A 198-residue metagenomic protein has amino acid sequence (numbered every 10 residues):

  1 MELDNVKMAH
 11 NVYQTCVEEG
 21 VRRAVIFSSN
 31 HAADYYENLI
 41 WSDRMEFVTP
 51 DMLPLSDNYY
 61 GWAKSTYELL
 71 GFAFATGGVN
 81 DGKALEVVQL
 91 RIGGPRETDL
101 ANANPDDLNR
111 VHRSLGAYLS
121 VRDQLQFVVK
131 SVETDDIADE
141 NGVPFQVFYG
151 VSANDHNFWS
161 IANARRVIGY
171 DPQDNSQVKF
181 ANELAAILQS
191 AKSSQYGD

Functional and structural regions predicted by a protein language model:
L3, E37-K83: Catalytic helix-loop patch of NAD(P)-dependent Rossmann-fold dehydrogenases
L3-N11, E19, W62-A63, L119: Glycine-rich NAD(P)-binding loop of the Rossmann-fold in SDR/ketoreductase-type enzymes
M8, V12-C16, L70-G71, F127 (+1 more regions): Hydrophobic positions on the long internal alpha-helix of Rossmann-like NAD(P)-dependent oxidoreductase domains
H10-D57: Conserved Rossmann-fold NAD(P)-dependent oxidoreductase catalytic core, especially the SDR/UDP-sugar
A32-D34, Y59, T76, N80-R110: Flexible, glycine-rich beta-alpha linker
V79, G94-L108, Y118-P144, A153: Alpha-helical substrate-binding/gating segment
P105, P144-D171, I187-Y196: Conserved C-terminal active-site "lid" loop/helix of NAD(P)H-dependent oxidoreductases that clamps the redox cofactor
